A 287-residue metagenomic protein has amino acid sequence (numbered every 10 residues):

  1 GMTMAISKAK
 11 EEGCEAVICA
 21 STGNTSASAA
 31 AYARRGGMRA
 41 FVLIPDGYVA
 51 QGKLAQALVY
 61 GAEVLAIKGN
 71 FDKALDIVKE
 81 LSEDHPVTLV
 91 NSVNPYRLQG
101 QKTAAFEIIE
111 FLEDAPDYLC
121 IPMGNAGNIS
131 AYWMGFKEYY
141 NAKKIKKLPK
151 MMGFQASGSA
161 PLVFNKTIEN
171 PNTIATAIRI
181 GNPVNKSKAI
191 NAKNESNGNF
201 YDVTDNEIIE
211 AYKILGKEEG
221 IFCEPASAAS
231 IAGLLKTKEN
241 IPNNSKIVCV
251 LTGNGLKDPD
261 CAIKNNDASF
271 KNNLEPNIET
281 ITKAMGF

Functional and structural regions predicted by a protein language model:
G1-A16: Helix-rich "cap/lid" substructures immediately adjacent to catalytic or cofactor-binding pockets
G1-M4, N91-A105, E224-A228: A glycine-rich, Thr/Ser-enriched phosphate-binding loop motif common to dinucleotide/cofactor-binding enzymes
V17-S26, V93-R97, I121-A126, T204 (+1 more regions): Active-site nucleophile and cofactor-binding loops and adjacent substrate-binding regions of central metabolic enzymes
I18, S26-G69, K73-E80, V163-I168 (+1 more regions): Active-site-proximal loop->helix
S28-A31, G36, Y60, N94-S196 (+2 more regions): Glycine-rich phosphate/pyrophosphate-binding loop at beta-loop-alpha junctions
R35, I231-F287: Catalytic phosphate/nucleotide-handling subdomain of diverse soluble enzymes
G69-P86, E138-C223, K264-F287: Active-site/ligand-binding loops adjacent to catalytic centers
I121-G124, P149, I209-K213, G220-K238 (+1 more regions): Substrate-binding/catalytic subdomain of NAD(P)-dependent oxidoreductase enzymes
